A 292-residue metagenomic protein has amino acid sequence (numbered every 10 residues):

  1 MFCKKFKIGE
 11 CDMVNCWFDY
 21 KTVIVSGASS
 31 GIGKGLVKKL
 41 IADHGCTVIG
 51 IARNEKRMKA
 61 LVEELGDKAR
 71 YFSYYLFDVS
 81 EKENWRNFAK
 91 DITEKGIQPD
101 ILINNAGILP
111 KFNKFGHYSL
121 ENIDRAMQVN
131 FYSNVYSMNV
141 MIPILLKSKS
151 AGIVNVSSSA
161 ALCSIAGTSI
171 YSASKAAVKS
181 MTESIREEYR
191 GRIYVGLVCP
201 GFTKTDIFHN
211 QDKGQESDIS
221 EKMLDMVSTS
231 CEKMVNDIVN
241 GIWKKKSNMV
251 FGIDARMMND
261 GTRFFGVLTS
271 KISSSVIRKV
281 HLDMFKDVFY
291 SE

Functional and structural regions predicted by a protein language model:
S29-S30: Conserved glycine-rich cofactor-binding loop
G45-A60: Conserved glycine-rich Rossmann-like NAD(P)H-binding loop of the short-chain dehydrogenase/reductase
E55-K56, L76-N87, L120: The beta1-alpha1 cofactor-binding region of Rossmann-like NAD(H)/NADP(H)-dependent oxidoreductases
N113-F115, S119-D124: Substrate-binding pocket helix/loop in short-chain dehydrogenase/reductase
M138, S174: Active-site helix of classical SDR
S158: Residue(s) in the substrate-gating loop at a strand-loop-helix junction that position the organic substrate next
R190-I253: SDR active-site lid
